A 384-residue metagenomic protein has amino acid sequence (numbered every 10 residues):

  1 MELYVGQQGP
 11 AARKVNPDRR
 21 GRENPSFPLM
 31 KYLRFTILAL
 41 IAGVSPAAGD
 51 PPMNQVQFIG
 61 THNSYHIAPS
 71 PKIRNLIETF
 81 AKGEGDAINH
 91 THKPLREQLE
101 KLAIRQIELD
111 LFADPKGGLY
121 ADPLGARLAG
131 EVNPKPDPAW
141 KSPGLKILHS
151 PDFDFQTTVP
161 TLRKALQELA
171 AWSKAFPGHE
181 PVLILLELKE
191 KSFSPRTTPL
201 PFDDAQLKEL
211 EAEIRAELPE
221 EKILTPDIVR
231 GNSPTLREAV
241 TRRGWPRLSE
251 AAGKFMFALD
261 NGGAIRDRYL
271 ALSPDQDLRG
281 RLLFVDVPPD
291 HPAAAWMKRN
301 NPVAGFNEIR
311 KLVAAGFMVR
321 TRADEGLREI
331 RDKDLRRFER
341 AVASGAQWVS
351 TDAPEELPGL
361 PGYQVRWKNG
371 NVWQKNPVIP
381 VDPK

Functional and structural regions predicted by a protein language model:
E2-P10, P17-E23: Intrinsic, low-complexity polybasic segments
Y4, F27, Y32-F35: Aromatic (phenylalanine/tyrosine) cluster motif
A11-A12, T36: Ala/Thr-enriched low-complexity intrinsically disordered regions
V15-P17, P25, Y32: N-terminal cationic leader/targeting segments used for protein routing and processing
E23-P25, G43: Intrinsically disordered, low-complexity segments
R34-G43: Bacterial N-terminal signal peptides
A47-K384: Catalytic cores of phosphodiester-bond hydrolases, prominently lipid phosphodiesterases
